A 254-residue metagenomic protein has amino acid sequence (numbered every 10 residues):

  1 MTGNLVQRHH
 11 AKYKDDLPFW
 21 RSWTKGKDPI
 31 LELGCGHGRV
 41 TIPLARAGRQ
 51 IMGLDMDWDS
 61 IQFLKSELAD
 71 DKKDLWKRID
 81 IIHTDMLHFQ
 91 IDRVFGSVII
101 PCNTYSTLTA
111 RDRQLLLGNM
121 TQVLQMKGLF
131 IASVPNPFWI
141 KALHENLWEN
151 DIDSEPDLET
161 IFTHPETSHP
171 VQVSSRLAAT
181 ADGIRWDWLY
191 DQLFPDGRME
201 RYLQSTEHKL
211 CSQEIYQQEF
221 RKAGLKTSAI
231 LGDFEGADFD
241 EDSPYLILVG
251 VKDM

Functional and structural regions predicted by a protein language model:
M1-D28: Conserved class I S-adenosyl-L-methionine
G34-G36: Class I SAM-dependent methyltransferase "Motif I" SAM/SAH-binding loop
A45-H88: Class I SAM-dependent methyltransferase SAM/SAH-binding core
L87-S97: A short acidic, Gly/Pro-enriched loop at the edge of an enzyme's catalytic core that lines a small-molecule cofactor
Q114-M126: A short glycine-rich, Lys/Arg-flanked "PGG" loop and its adjoining helix->strand segment in the class I
A132-E214: SAM-dependent methyltransferase
E207-M254: C-terminal lobe and adjacent flexible extensions of AdoMet/dcAdoMet transferase-like proteins
